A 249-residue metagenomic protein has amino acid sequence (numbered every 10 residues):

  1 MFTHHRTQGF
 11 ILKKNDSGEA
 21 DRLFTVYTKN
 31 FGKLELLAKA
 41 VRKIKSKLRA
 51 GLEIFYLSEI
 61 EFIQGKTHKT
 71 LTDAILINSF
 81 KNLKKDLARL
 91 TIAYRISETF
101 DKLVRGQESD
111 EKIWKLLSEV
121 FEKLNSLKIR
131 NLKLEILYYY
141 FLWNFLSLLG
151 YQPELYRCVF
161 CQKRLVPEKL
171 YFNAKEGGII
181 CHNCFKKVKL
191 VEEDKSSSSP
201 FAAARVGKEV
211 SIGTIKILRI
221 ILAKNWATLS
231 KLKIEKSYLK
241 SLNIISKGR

Functional and structural regions predicted by a protein language model:
M1-R22, Y27-K195, G207-R249: Non-catalytic alpha-helical scaffolds and adjoining flexible linkers that form interface surfaces for assembly
A204: Catalytic cores of enzyme domains
